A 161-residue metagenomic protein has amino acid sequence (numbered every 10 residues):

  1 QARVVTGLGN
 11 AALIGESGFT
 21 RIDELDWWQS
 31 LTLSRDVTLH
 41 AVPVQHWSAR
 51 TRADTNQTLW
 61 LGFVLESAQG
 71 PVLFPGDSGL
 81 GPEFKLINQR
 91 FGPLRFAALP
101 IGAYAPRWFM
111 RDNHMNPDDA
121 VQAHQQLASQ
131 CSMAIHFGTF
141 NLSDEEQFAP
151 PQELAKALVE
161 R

Functional and structural regions predicted by a protein language model:
R3, R21-D23, T38-H40, C131: Conserved beta-strand segments of alpha/beta enzyme cores
R3-A12, P71, G79-R161: Cap/insert and terminal regions of metallo-dependent hydrolase folds
L13-D26: Helix-loop-beta element that forms the nucleotide-linked donor phosphate-binding surface in glycosyltransferases
G15, A41, S67, L158-R161: Generic alpha-helical hydrophobic packing signal
G18-R21, R35-V37, R161: A short helix-to-beta-strand connector/capping loop
L25-G92: Core dinuclear metal-dependent hydrolase active-site scaffold
